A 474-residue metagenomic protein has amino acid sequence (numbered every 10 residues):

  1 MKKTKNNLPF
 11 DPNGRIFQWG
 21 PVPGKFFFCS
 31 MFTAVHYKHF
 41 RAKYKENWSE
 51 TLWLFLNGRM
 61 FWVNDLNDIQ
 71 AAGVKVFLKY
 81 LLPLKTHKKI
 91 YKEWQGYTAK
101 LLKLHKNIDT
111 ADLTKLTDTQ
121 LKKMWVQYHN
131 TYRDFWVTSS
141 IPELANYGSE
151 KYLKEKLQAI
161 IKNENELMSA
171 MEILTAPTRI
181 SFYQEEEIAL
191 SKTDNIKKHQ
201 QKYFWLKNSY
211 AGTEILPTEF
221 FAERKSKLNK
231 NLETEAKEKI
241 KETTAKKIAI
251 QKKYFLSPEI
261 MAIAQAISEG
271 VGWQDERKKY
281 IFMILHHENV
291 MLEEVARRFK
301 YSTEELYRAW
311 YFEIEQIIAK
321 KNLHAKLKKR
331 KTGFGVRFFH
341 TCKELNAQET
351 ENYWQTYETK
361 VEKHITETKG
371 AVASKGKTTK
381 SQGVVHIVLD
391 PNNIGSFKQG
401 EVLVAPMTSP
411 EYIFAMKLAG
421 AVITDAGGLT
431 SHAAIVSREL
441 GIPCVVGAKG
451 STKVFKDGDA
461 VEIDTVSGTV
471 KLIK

Functional and structural regions predicted by a protein language model:
M1-K474: Non-catalytic, soluble scaffold/interaction modules
